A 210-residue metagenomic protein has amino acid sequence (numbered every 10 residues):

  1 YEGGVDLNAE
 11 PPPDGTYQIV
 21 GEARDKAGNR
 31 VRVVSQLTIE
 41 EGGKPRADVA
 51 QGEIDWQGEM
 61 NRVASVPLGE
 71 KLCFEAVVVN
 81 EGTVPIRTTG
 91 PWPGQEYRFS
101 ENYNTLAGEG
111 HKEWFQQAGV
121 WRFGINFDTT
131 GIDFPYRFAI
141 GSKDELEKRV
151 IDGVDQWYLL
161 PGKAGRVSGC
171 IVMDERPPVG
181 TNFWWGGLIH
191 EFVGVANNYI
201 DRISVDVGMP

Functional and structural regions predicted by a protein language model:
Y1-D6, L160-C170: Aromatic sugar-binding surface patches on proteins that engage polysaccharides or sugar-phosphate polymers
G4-P13, V172-V179: Short, surface-exposed loop/turn segments at beta-strand-coil junctions that are enriched for proline with nearby
Q18-E22, W185-G187: Extracellular recognition modules
N29, N102, M173-G208: Terminal connector regions
E40-L68, P210: Low-complexity, acidic Ser/Thr/Pro/Gly-rich terminal tails and inter-domain linkers that flank the onset of structured
G42, V63-C73, V154, L160-R166 (+1 more regions): Solvent-exposed, conformationally flexible loop/turn segments
I54-W56, W114-D155: Short beta-strand and strand-turn-strand segments in soluble, beta-rich domains
V78-P85: Asparagine-centered strand-capping/turn motif at beta-strand->loop junctions
